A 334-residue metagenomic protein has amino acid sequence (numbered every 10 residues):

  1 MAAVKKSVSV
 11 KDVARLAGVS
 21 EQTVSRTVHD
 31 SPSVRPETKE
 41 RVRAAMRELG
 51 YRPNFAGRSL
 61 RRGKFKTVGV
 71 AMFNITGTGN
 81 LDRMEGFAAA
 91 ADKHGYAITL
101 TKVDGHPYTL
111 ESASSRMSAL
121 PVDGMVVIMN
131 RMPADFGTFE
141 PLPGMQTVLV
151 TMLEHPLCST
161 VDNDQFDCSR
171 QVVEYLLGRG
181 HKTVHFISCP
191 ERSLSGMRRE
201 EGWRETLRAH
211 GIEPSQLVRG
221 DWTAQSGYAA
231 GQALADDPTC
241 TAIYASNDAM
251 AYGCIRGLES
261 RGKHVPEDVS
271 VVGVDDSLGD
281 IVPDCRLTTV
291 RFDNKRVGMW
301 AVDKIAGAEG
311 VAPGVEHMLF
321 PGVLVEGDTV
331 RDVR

Functional and structural regions predicted by a protein language model:
M1-F65, R334: N-terminal helix-turn-helix DNA-binding module of bacterial transcription factors
M1-K5, T67-E174, G178: Alpha-helical recognition/docking segments in bacterial nutrient-uptake and carbohydrate-utilization systems
L16, T23-R26, L60-T76, Y175 (+1 more regions): Short beta-strand segments enriched in small/hydrophobic residues
S20, K66, D123, H181-V184 (+2 more regions): Short acidic/polar active-site loop segments enriched in Thr and Asp
F55, M72-D82, L100-T109, V161-Q171 (+5 more regions): Hinge/beta->alpha junction and helix N-cap segments in small-molecule ligand-binding domains
K182-V184, E213-Q216, H264-V271: Short acidic capping loops at alpha-helix termini that bridge into adjacent secondary structure
D237-R334: Flexible loop/turn connectors
